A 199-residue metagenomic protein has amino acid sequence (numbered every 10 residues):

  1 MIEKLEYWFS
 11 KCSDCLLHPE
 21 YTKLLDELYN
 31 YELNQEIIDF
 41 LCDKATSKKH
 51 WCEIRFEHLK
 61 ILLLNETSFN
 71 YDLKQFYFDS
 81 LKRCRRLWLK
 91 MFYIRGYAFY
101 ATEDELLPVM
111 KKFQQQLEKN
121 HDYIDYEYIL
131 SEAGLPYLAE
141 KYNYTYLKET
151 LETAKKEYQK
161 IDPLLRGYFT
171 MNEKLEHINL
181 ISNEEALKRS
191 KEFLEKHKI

Functional and structural regions predicted by a protein language model:
M1-S10, E32-K44, T67-S80, E103-Q115 (+1 more regions): Amphipathic alpha-helical scaffolding segments comprising HEAT/armadillo-like alpha-solenoid repeats
I2, C12-L16, N179: Extended, charge-rich alpha-helical scaffold/interaction domains
I2-L5, A133, F169, H197-I199: Short, aromatic- and cysteine-enriched interfacial helices/patches that mediate contacts at lipid membranes
K4, K48, T67, Q75 (+6 more regions): Helix-centric, low-specificity signal for extended rod-like, repetitive segments
Y7-C15, D43-W51, D79-L87, F113-Y123 (+1 more regions): Solenoid-like repeat scaffolds
H18-E32, E53-S68, W88-A101, Y123-K141 (+1 more regions): Structural detector for internal amphipathic alpha-helices that build alpha-solenoid repeat scaffolds
L147, L151-I199: Eukaryotic acidic, Ser/Thr-rich intrinsically disordered low-complexity regions
